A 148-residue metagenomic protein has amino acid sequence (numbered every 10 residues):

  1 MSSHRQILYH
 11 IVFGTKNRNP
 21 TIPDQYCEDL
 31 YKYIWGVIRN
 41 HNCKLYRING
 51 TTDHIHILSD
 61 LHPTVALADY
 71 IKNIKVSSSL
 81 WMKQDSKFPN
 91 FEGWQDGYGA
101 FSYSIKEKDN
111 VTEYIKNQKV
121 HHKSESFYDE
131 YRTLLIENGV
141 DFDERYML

Functional and structural regions predicted by a protein language model:
M1-L148: Basic nucleic-acid-binding interfaces
